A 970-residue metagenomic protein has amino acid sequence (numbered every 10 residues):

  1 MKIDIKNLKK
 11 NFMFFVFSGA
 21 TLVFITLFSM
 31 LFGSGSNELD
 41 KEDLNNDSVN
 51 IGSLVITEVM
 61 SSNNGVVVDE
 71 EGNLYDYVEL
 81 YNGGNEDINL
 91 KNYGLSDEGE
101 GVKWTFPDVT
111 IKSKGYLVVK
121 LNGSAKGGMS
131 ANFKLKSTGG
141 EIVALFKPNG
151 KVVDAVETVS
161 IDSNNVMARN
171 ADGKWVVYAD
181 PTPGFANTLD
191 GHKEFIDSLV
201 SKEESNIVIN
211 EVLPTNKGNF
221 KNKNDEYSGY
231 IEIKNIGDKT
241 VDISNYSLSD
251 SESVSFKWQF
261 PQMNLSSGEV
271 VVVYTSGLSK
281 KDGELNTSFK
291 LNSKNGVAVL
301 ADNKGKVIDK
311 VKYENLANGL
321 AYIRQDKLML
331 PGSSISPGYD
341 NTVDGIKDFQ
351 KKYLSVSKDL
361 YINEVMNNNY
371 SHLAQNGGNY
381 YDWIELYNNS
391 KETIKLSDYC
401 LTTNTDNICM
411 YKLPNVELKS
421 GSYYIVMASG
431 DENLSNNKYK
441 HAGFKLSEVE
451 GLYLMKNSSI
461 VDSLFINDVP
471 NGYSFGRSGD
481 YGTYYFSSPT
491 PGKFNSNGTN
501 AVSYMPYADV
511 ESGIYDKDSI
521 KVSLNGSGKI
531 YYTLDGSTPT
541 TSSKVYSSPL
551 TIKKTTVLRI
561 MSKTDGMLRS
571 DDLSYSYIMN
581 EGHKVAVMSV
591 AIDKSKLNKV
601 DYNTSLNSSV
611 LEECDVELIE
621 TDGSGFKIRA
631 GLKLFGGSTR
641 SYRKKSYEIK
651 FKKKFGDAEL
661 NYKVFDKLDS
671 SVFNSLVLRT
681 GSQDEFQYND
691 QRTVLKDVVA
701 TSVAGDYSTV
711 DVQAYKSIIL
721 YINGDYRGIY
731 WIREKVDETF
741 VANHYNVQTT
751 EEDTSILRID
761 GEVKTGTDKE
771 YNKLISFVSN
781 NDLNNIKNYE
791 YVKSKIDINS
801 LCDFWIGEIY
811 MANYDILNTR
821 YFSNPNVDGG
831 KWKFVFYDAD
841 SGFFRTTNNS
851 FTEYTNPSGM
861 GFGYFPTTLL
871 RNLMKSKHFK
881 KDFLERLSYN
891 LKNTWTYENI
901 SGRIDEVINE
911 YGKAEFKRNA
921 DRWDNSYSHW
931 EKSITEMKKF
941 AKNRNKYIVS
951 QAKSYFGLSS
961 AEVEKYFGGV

Functional and structural regions predicted by a protein language model:
D4-G19: N-terminal Sec-pathway targeting helices
N11-F15, I25-I335, Y339-Y484: Activation on beta-sandwich/Ig-like modules and their edge loops
T21, D40-K41, T110, V119 (+9 more regions): Short, compositionally stereotyped local motifs that mark structural "simplifiers"
V55-E58, L117-V119, N210-E211, V271-V273 (+12 more regions): Structural recognition of the beta-strand scaffold that forms the well-ordered cores of secreted hydrolase catalytic
V67, F220, H372-A374, R679-Q691 (+2 more regions): Second-shell loop/turn segments in exported
P107, M129-A131, E284-L285, A374 (+14 more regions): Short, solvent-exposed loop/turn and secondary-structure capping segments
G184, G338, S463, P491-A501 (+15 more regions): Middle-to-C-terminal accessory/interaction subdomains
V590, L597, L606-T765: Conserved ATP-binding subdomain of kinase catalytic cores across diverse folds
